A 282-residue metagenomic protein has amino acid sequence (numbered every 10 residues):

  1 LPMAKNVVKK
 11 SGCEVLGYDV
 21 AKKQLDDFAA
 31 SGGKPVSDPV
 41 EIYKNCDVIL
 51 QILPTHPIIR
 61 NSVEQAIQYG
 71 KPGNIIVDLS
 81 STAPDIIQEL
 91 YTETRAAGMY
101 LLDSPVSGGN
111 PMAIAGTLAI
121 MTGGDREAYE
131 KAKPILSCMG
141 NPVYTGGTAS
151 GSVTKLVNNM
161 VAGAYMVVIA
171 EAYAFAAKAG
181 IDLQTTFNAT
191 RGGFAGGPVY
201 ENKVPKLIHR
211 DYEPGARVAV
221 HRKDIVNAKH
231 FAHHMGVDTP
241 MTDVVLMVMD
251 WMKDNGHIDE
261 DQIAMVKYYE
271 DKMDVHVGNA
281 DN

Functional and structural regions predicted by a protein language model:
L1-Q51, G73-N74, V143, V277: NAD(P)+-binding Rossmann beta1-loop-alpha1 motif at the extreme N-terminus of oxidoreductases
M3-V7, L90, F175: Hydrophobic residues within alpha-helices that form the first helical element adjacent to the glycine-rich loop
V15, P35, Y100-L102, V143 (+2 more regions): Hydrophobic beta-strand scaffold residues
V20-A21, T55, D125: Residues in the short beta-alpha loop(s) of Rossmann-like NAD(P)-binding domains
P35, P39-L101: Rossmann-fold NAD(P) dinucleotide-binding segment
S81-M160: Rossmann-fold dinucleotide-binding core
K131, S150-K272: Helical "substrate-binding/catalytic lid" subdomain of Rossmann-like NAD(P)-dependent dehydrogenases/reductases
